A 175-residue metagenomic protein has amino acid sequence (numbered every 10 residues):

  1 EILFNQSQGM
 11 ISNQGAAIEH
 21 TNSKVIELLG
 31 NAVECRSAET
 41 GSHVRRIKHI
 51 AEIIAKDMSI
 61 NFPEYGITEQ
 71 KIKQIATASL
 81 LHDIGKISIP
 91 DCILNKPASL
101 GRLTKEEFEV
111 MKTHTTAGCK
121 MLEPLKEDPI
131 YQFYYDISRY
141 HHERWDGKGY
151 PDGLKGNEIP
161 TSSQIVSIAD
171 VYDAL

Functional and structural regions predicted by a protein language model:
E1-F4, Q8-I11, G15, E19-V33 (+1 more regions): Amphipathic, heptad-repeat alpha-helical coiled-coil "signal-transmission/dimerization" linkers that couple sensory
H20-S23, G30, E34-L175: Metal-dependent catalytic cores of enzymes that make or break cyclic nucleotides and related phosphoester linkages
